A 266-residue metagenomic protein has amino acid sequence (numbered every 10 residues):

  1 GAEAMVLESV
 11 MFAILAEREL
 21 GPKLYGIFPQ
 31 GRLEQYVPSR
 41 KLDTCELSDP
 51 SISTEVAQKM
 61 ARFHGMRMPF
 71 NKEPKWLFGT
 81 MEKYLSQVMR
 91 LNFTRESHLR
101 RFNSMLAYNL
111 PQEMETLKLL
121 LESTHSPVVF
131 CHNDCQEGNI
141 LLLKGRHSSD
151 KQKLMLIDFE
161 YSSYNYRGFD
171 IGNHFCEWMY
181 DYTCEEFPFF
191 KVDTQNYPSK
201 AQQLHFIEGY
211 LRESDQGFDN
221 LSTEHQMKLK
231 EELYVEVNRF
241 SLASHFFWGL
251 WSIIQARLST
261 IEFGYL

Functional and structural regions predicted by a protein language model:
G1-N109, T116, L120-V129, K151-Q152: ATP-binding pocket architecture of kinase catalytic cores
F12-L15, L24, E34, F63 (+6 more regions): Structural signal for hydrophobic/aromatic residues that build the beta-strand cores of folded beta-sheet domains
M114-F175, Y180-C184: Active-site acidic catalytic loop and adjacent metal/ATP-binding pocket of ATP-dependent phosphoryl transfer enzymes
G145-D150, D219-H225: Intrinsically disordered, low-complexity domain-flanking/linker segments in eukaryotic proteins, enriched
L156-I157, F187-Q195, E231-Y234: Short interface patches used for recognition in eukaryotic signaling and trafficking proteins
G168-L221, L242-T260: Active-site activation/catalytic loop segments of kinase-like enzymes and analogous catalytic loops in related
T223-S241: All-alpha amphipathic helical-bundle segments outside canonical DNA-binding/catalytic cores that form hydrophobic
E262-L266: Short, intrinsically disordered, charge-balanced linker/junction segments flanking boundaries in proteins
